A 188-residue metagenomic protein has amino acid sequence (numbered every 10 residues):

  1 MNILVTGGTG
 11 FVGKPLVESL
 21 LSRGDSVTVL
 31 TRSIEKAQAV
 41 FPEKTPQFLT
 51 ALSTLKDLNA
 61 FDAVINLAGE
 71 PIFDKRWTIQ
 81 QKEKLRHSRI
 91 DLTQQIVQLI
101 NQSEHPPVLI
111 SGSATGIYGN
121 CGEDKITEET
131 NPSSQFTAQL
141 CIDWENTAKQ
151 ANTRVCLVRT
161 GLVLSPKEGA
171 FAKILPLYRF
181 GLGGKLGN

Functional and structural regions predicted by a protein language model:
I3-R23: N-terminal Rossmann NAD(P)H-binding glycine-rich loop of SDR-like oxidoreductase domains
T6, L30, L67-A68, L109-T115 (+1 more regions): SDR active-site strand-loop-helix element
P15, S19, L99, T147: Rossmann-fold NAD(P)-dependent oxidoreductase module
L30-I34, L52: N-terminal Rossmann-fold cofactor-binding loop
P42-Q95, L99: NAD(P)H-binding glycine-rich loop region in Rossmannoid oxidoreductase-like domains and their noncatalytic homologs
H87, G122-L157: Catalytic helix-loop patch of NAD(P)-dependent Rossmann-fold dehydrogenases
T93-Q135: Conserved Rossmann-fold NAD(P)-dependent oxidoreductase catalytic core, especially the SDR/UDP-sugar
A138, R154-L157, G161-N188: NAD(P)-dependent short-chain dehydrogenase/reductase
